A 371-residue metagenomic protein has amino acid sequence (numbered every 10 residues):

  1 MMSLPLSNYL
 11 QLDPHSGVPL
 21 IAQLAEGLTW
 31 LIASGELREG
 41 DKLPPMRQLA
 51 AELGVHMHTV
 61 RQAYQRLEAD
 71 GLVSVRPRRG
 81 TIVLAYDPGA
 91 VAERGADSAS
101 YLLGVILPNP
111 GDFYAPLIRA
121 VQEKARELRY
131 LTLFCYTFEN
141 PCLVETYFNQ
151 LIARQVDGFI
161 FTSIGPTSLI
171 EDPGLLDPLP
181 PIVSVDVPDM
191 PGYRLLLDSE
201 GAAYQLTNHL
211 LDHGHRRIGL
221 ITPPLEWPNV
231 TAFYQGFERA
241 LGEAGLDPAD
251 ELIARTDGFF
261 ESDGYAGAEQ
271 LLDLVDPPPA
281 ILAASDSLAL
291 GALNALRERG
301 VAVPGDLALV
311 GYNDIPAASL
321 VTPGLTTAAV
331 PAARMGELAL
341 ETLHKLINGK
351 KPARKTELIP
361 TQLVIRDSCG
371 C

Functional and structural regions predicted by a protein language model:
M1-E52, E93-D97, T356: Extreme N-terminal segment that seeds HTH/winged-HTH DNA-binding domains in transcriptional regulators
A22-E26, G89-G158: Amphipathic helical "hinge" segments at domain boundaries
G27, E269-C371: Flexible loop/turn connectors
R38-V75: N-terminal helix-turn-helix
E39-G40, R216-R217, P248-L252, V303-A308: Short acidic capping loops at alpha-helix termini that bridge into adjacent secondary structure
G104-V105, V156-S163, G219-T222, A254 (+2 more regions): Periplasmic-binding protein-like
L107-P116, C135-L143, L195-Q205, I221-E269 (+4 more regions): Hinge/beta->alpha junction and helix N-cap segments in small-molecule ligand-binding domains
T162-Q205, S287, N313-L325: Flexible loop/hinge segments that line or gate small-molecule binding clefts
